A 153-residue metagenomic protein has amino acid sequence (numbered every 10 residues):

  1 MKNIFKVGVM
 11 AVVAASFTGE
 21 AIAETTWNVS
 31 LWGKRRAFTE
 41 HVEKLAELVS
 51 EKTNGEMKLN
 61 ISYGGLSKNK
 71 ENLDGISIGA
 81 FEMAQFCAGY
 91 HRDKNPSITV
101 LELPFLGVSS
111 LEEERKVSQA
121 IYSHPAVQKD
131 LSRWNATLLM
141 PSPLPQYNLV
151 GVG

Functional and structural regions predicted by a protein language model:
M1-V9: Bacterial N-terminal signal peptides that target proteins for export
M10-A11, A21: Cleavable N-terminal signal peptides
F17-A23: Sec/Tat signal peptide C-region and signal peptidase I cleavage site
E24-R36, V42, A46, M57-I61: Short, well-ordered beta-strand elements
A37-K44, L48, E71, G75 (+1 more regions): Extracytoplasmic/secreted proteins, especially bacterial periplasmic and envelope-associated proteins
A46-E47, C87-G153: Contiguous mixed-secondary-structure segments that line small-molecule binding/active-site clefts of soluble domains
G55-M57, N72-F86: Alpha-to-beta junction loops
I61-D74: Short helix-initiation/N-cap motifs at beta->coil->alpha
